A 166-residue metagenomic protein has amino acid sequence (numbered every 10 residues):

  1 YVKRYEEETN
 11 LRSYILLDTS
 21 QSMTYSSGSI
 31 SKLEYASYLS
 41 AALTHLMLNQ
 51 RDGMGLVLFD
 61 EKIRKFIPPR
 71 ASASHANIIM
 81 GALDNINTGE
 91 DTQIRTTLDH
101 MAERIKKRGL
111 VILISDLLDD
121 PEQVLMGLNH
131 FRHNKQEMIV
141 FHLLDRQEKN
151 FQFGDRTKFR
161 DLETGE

Functional and structural regions predicted by a protein language model:
Y1, T19, I63, I79-A82 (+4 more regions): Glycine-rich, flexible loop/turn motifs
Y1-P69, L110-S115, D120-E122, M126-H130 (+1 more regions): An amphipathic, basic-hydrophobic helix/alpha-beta surface used to engage anionic, phosphate-rich ligands or surfaces
R4-E6, S27, A71, N87-E90 (+5 more regions): Solvent-exposed, flexible loop/coil residues
R12, T19-Q21, N85-A102, F131-Q136 (+1 more regions): Hydrophobic transmembrane alpha-helix bundles
Y14-L17, L39-A42, M80-D84, Q136-I139 (+1 more regions): Glycine-rich loops and low-complexity Gly/Arg-rich segments that provide flexible linkers or classic glycine-based
F59-A76, G81-N85: RNase H catalytic domain
H75-G109, P121-E122, D145: Von Willebrand factor
E103-G109, P121-E166: Von Willebrand factor type A / integrin I
